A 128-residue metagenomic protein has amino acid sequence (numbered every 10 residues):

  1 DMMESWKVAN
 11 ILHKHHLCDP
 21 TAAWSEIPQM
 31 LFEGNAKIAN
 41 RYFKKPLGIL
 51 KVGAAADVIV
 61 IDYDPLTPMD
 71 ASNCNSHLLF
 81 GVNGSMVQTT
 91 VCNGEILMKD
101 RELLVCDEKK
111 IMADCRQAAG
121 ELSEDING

Functional and structural regions predicted by a protein language model:
D1-P65, L79-N83: His/Asp/Glu-enriched, well-ordered alpha-helical/loop segment that forms or immediately abuts the divalent-metal
V8, G34, N93, D114-A118: Residues within well-formed alpha-helices
L12-L17, N83-V87, D114-Q117, L122-E124: Glycine-rich loops and low-complexity Gly/Arg-rich segments that provide flexible linkers or classic glycine-based
L17-P20, I38, P46, T89 (+3 more regions): Secondary-structure transition/capping residues
F32-N35, Q88, E108: Alpha-helical structural signal
A55-V105, M112: C-terminal cap of metal-dependent C-N hydrolases
R101-G128: Intein/HINT protein-splicing elements and their conserved insertion hotspots or analogous self-processing inserts
